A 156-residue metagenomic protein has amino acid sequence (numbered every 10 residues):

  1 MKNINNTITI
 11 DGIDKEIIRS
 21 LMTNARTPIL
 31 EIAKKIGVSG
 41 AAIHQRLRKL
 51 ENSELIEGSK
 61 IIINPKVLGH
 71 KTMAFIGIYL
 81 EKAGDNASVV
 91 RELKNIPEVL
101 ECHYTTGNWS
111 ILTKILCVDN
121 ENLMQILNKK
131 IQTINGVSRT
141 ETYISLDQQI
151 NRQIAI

Functional and structural regions predicted by a protein language model:
M1-I156: A compositional/biophysical signature of low hydrophobicity enriched in polar/charged and small residues
